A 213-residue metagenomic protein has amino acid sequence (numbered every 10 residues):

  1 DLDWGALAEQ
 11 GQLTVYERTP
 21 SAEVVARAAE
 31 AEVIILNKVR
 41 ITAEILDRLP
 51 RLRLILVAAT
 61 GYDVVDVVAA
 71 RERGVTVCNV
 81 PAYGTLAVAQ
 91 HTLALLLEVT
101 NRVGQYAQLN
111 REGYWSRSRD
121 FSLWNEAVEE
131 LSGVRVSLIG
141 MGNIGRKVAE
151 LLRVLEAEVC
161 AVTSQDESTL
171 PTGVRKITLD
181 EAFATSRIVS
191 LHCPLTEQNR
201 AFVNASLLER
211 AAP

Functional and structural regions predicted by a protein language model:
D1-A31, E156-C160: N-terminal glycine-/charge-rich "phosphate-binding" loop or analogous flexible N-terminal tail
E17, N37, A58-A59, V75-L86 (+1 more regions): Short beta->alpha connector loops at strand-helix junctions that form conserved, small/polar/Pro-enriched
P20-V24, R40-I45, T178-E181, V203-S206: Short acidic active-site motifs
A31, L49-L52, T185-S186, A211: An anion/phosphate-binding loop that grips the pyrophosphate of nucleotide cofactors and donors
D63-V75: Rossmann-fold NAD(P)-binding glycine/threonine-rich loop
R73, P81-R135, V154: Phosphate-binding beta-alpha-beta segment of Rossmann-like dinucleotide-binding domains, i.e., the NAD(P)
S122-A212: Rossmann-like dinucleotide/phosphate-binding beta-alpha-beta segment
